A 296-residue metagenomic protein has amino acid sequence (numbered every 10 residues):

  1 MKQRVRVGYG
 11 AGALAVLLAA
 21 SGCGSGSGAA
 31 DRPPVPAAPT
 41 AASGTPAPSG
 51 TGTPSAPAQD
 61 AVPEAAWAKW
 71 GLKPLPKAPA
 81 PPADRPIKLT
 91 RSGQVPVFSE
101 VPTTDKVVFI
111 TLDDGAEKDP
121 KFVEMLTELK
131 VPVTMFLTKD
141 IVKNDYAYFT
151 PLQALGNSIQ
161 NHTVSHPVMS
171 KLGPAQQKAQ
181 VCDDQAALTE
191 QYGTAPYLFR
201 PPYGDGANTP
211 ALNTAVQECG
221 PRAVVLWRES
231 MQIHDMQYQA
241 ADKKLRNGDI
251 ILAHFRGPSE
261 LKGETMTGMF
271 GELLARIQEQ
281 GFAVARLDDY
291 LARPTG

Functional and structural regions predicted by a protein language model:
M1-S21: Sec-dependent bacterial lipoprotein signal peptides
V5-G8, G24, N144-A147, M169-L172 (+1 more regions): Short, charged, surface-exposed secondary-structure boundary motifs
L17, S21-S99, G296: N-terminal low-complexity, Pro/Thr-rich disordered segments that flank secretion/membrane-targeting signals
A58-P63, A83-R91, T111-A116, L152 (+3 more regions): Short acidic/polar alpha-helix capping motifs at helix-coil junctions
W70-V168, A187: Active-site beta->alpha N-cap acidic-glycine motif
K121, V168-Q278, F282-A283, D288-G296: Catalytic domains of cell-wall/extracellular-matrix polysaccharide-remodeling enzymes, centered on de-N-acetylation
